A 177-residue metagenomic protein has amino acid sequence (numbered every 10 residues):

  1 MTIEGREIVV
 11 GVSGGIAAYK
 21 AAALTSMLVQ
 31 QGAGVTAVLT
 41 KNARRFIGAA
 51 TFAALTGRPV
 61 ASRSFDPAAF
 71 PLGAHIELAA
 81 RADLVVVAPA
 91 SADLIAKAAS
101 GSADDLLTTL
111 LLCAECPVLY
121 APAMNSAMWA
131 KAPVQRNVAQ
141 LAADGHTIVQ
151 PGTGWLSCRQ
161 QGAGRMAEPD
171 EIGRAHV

Functional and structural regions predicted by a protein language model:
M1-Y120, S126-G173: A cross-family phosphate/adenosyl-ligand binding-site feature
A175-V177: Conserved small/polar residues in nucleotide/adenosyl-binding loops
